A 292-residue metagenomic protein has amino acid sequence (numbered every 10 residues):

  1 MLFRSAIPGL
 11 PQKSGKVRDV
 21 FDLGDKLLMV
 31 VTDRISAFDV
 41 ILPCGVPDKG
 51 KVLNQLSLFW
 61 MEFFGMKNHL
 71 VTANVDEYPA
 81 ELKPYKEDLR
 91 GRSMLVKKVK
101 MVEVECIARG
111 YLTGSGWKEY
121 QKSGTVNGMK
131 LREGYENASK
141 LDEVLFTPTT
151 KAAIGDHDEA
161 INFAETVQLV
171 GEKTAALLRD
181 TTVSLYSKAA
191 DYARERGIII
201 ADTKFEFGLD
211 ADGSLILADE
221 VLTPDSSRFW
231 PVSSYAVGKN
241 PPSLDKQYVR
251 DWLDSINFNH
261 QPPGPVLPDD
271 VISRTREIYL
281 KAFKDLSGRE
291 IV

Functional and structural regions predicted by a protein language model:
M1-T149, H260-V266, D270-V292: Active-site loop/lid in soluble adenylation, ligation, and acyl-transfer enzymes
T32, L89, K188, L215-P224: Catalytic cores of nucleic-acid ligases and guanylyltransferases
M66-L70, K188-I200, G213, S287-V292: Surface-exposed helix-capping loop/turn segments at secondary-structure junctions
K97-V99, E195-T203, G208-D210, R276: Short, active-site-adjacent segments that bind or coordinate small-molecule cofactors and metal centers
A108, I200-V221: Conserved metal-phosphate-binding beta-hairpin within the catalytic cores of diverse ATP-dependent phosphoryl-transfer
S139-E172: A short mid-domain helix/strand-loop element embedded in enzyme catalytic domains that forms or borders the active-site
V170-A201: A long amphipathic alpha-helix within ATP-dependent nucleotide-binding catalytic cores
V221-A282: C-terminal helix-cap and adjacent tail motif
